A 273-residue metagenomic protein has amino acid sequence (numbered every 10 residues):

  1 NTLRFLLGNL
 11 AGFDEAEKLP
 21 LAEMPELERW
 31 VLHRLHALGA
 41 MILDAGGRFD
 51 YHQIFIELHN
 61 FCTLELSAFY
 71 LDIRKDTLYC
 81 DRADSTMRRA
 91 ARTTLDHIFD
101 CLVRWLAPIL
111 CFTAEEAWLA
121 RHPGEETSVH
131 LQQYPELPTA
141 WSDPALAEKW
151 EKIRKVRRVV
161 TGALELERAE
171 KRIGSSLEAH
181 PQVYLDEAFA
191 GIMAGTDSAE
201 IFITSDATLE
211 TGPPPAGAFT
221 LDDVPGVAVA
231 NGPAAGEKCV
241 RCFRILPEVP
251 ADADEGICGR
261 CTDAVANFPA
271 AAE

Functional and structural regions predicted by a protein language model:
G12-L43, L71-A163, E167-E187, G191 (+5 more regions): Acidic, turn-prone loop/beta-hairpin segments
G46-Q53: Short helix-adjacent coil turns
D197-P213: A glycine-rich helix N-cap at a beta->alpha junction
A234-E237, A253: Flanking scaffold residues of small Cys/His-coordinated metal-binding clusters
C239-C242, C258-C261: Short cysteine-rich clusters marking metal-coordination/redox-active sites
P247-P250, A266: Short functional micro-motifs and their immediate structural scaffolds
